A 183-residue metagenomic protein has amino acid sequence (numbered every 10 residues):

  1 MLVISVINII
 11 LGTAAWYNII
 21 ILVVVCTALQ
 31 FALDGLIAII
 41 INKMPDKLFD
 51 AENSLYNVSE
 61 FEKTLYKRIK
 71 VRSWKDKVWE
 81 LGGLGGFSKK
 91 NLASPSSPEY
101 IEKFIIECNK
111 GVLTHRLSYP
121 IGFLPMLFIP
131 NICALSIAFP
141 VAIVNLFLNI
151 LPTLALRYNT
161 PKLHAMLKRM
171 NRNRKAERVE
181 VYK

Functional and structural regions predicted by a protein language model:
M1-L36, E102-I106, L154-L167, R174-K183: Cytosolic-side membrane-entry/anchor segment at the start of a transmembrane helix
L2-N18, P120-V141: Juxtamembrane "helix exit" motif at the C-terminal ends of alpha-helical transmembrane segments in multi-pass membrane
I21-V71, L146-T153: Hydrophobic alpha-helical membrane-embedded segments
P45-F104, P161, A165, R169-K183: Membrane-proximal soluble regions of multi-pass membrane proteins
L48, F128-L135, A155-Y158: Juxtamembrane transmembrane-helix termini
S94-P95, K110, I137: Short secondary-structure boundary micro-motifs
I101-C133: Transmembrane alpha-helical segments and their cytosolic interface motifs in multi-pass membrane proteins
I137-A165, R169: Extended hydrophobic/aromatic segments used for targeting, binding, or gating
